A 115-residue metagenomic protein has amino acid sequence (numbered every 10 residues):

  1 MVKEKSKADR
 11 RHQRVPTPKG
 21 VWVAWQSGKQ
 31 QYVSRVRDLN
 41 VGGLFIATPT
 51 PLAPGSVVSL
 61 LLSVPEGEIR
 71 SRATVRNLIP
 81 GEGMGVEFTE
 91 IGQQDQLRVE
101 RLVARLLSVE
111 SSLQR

Functional and structural regions predicted by a protein language model:
M1-L39, L97-R115: N-terminal helix initiation/capping motif
K5, V57-V58, R72: Short structured motifs
R14-P16, Q30-Q31, L62-S71: Short coil-to-beta-strand transition motifs
K19-P54, S59, E82-G85: Short strand-loop-strand
W25, D38, V75-N77, E90: A residue-level detector for short acidic-glycine micro-motifs
S34, S71-R76: Short beta-strand-centered aromatic/proline hotspots
T48, L62, A73, F88-E90: Residue-level recognition of conserved beta-strand positions in structured domain cores
L78-L106: C-terminal structural segments of small proteins and small subunits
